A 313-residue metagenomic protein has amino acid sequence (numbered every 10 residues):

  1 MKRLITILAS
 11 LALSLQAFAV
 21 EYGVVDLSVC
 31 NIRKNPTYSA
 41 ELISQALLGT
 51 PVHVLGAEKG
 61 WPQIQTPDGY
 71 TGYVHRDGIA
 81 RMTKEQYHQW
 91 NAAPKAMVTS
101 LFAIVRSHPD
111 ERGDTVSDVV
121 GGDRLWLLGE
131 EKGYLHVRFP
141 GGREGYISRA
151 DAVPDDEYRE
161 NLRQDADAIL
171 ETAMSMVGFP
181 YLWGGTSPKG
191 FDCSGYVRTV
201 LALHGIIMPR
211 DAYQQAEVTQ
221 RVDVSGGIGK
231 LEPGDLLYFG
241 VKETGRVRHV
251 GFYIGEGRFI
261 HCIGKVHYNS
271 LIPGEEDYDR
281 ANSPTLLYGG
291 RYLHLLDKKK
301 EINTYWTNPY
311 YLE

Functional and structural regions predicted by a protein language model:
M1-L4: Positively charged n-region of N-terminal signal peptides that target proteins for export
T6-Q16: Bacterial N-terminal signal peptides
V20-G23, L27, T37, S44 (+10 more regions): Boundary regions of SH3-family modules and the immediately adjacent low-complexity/disordered segments in eukaryotic
E21-I32, A92-V105, A202-E217: Short, basic/aromatic beta-hairpin or loop at an interaction surface
P36-E41, I104-D114, E217-G227: Short alpha-helix capping/helix-loop boundary micro-motifs
R81, E111-G113, V224-G227, R248 (+1 more regions): Aromatic- and glycine-rich peptidoglycan recognition patches
Y181-G195, T199-P233: Catalytic cysteine-centered active-site loop
